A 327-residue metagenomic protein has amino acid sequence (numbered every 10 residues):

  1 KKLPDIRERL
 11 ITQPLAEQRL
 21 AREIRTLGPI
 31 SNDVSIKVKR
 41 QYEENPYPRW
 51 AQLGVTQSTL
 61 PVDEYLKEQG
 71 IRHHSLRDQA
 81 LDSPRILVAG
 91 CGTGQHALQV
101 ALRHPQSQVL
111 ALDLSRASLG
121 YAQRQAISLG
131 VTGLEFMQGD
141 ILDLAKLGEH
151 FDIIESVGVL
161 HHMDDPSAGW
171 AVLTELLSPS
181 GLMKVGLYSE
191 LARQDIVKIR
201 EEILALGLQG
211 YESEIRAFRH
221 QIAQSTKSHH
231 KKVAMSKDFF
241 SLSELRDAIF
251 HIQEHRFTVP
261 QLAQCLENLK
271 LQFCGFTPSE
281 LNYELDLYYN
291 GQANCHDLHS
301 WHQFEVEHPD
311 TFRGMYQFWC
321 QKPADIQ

Functional and structural regions predicted by a protein language model:
K1-R40, Y47-W50, L81, F276-E280 (+1 more regions): N-terminal accessory segments
T93-Q106: Conserved SAM-binding loop of SAM-dependent methyltransferases across substrates and taxa, primarily the Class I
G130-L142: Conserved SAM-binding strand-loop segment of SAM-dependent methyltransferases
L142-I154: A short acidic, Gly/Pro-enriched loop at the edge of an enzyme's catalytic core that lines a small-molecule cofactor
D152-P166, S189: A short SAM/SAH-binding and catalytic strip from SAM-dependent methyltransferases
S167-P179: A short glycine-rich, Lys/Arg-flanked "PGG" loop and its adjoining helix->strand segment in the class I
L182-K231: Conserved class I S-adenosyl-L-methionine
F218-Q327: Rossmann-like AdoMet/SAM-dependent catalytic core
